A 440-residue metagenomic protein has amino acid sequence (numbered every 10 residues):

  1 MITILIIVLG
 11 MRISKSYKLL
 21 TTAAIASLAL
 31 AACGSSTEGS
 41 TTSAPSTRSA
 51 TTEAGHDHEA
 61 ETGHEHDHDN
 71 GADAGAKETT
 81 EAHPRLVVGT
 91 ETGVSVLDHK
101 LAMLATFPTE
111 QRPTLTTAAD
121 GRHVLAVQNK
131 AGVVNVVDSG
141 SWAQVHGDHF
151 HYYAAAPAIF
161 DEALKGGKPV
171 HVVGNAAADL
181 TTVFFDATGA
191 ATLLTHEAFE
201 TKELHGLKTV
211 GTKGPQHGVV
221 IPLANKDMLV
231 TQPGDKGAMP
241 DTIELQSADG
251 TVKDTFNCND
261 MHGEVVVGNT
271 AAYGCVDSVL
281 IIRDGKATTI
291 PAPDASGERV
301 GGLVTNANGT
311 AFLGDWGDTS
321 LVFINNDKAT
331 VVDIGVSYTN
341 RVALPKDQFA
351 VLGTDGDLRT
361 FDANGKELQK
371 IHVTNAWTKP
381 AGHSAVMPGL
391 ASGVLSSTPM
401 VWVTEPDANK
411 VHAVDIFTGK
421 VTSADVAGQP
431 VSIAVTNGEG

Functional and structural regions predicted by a protein language model:
C33-S43: Bacterial lipoprotein signal-peptidase II cleavage site
G71-K77, E110-H123, P157-A178, T209-N225 (+5 more regions): Repeated scaffold domains used in trafficking and secretory/extracellular systems, primarily beta-propellers
A82-G89, G121-N129, V134-N135, A177-D186 (+8 more regions): Short beta-strand elements that form the blades of beta-propeller/WD-repeat-like and other beta-sheet-rich scaffold
V94-T182, G189: Post-signal peptide N-terminal segment of secreted/secretory-pathway proteins
K100-P108, H146-L164, E200-T212, D249-F256 (+4 more regions): A short beta-strand motif characteristic of beta-propeller blades
Q144-A272: Long, acidic/polar, low-complexity amphipathic helices and coiled-coil-like
T231-F349: Acidic, serine/threonine- and glycine-rich low-complexity intrinsically disordered segments that serve as flexible
D407-G440: Blade-level signature of beta-propeller repeat domains, shared across WD40, Kelch, NHL, RCC1 and BNR/Asp-box propellers
